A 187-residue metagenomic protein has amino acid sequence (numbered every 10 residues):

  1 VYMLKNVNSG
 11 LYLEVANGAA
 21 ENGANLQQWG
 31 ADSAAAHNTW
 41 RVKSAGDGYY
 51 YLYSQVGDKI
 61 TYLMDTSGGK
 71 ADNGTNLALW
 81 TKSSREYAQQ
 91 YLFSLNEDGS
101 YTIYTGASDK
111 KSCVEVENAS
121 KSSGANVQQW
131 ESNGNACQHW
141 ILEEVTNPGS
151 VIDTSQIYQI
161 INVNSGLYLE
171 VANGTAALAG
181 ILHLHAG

Functional and structural regions predicted by a protein language model:
V1-A20, A35-A71, E86-K121, H139-A176: Extracellular glycan-recognition/adhesion modules and their associated mucin-like linkers
A24-G30, T75-T81, A125-E131, I181-A186: Aromatic-rich beta-strand patches that line glycan-recognition/binding surfaces of extracellular proteins
S33-A34, K82-R85, S132-Q138: Short amphipathic alpha-helical linker/capping segments at the junctions of internal repeats and modular domains
